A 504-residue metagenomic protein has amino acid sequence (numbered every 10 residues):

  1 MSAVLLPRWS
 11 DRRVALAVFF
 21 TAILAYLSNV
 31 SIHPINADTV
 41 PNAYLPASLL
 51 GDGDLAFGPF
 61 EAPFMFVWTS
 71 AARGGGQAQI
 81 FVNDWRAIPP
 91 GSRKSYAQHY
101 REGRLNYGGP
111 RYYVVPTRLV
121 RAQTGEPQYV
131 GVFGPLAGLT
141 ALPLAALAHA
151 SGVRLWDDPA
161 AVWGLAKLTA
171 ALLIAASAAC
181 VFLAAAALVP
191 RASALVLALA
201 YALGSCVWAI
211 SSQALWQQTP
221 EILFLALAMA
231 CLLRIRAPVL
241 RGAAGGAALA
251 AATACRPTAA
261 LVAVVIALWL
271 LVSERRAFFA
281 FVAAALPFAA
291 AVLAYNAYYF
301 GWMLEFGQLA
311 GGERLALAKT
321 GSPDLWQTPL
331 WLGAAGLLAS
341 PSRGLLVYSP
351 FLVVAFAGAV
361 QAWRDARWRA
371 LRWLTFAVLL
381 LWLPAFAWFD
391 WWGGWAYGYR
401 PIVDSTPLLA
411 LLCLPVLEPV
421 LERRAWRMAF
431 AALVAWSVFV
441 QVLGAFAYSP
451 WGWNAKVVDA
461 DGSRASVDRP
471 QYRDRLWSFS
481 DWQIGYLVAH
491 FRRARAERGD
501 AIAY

Functional and structural regions predicted by a protein language model:
S2-L6, V181, L268-L271, L346-R369 (+2 more regions): Hydrophobic, aromatic-rich transmembrane alpha-helices and their immediate juxtamembrane boundary segments
A3-V4, R234, L261-A289, L293-A294 (+1 more regions): Perimembrane helix-loop-helix junctions
L5, S10-F20, V264, V282-A290 (+2 more regions): Signature aromatic-anchored transmembrane alpha helix within multi-pass, membrane-resident enzymes that catalyze glycan
R13-A17, S151-A160, A176-G204, I222-L223 (+1 more regions): Transmembrane-helix signature of polytopic, membrane-embedded enzymes that assemble or transfer cell-envelope glycans
G51-K167, A310-L325, F389: Interfacial juxtamembrane loops and adjacent helix segments that form the catalytic/substrate-binding surfaces
F64-V67, P90-E126, A297-A362, S466-Y504: Membrane-lumen/periplasm interface segments of multi-pass, membrane-embedded glycan/lipid transferases
T169-A176, L195-L203, V207-L232, V239-L240 (+2 more regions): Multi-pass, polyprenyl lipid-linked donor-dependent membrane glycosyltransferases
C231-A250, F279-A284: Short hydrophobic alpha-helices at membrane interfaces in multi-pass membrane enzymes
